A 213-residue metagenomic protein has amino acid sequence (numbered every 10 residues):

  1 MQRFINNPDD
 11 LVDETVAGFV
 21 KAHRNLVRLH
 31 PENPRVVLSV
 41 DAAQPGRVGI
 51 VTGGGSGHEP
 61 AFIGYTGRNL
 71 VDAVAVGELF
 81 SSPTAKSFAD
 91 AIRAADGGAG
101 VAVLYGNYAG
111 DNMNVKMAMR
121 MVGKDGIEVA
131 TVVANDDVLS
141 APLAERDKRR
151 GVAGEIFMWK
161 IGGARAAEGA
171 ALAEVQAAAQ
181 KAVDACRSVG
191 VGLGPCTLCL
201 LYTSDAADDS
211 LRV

Functional and structural regions predicted by a protein language model:
M1-V48: N-terminal amphipathic/basic leader segments beginning at the initiator methionine
Q2, V48-G55, V71-V74, E78 (+4 more regions): Short glycine-rich or small-residue beta-strand-to-loop segments that form or flank ligand, phosphate, metal/Fe-S
P45-G53, F62-A75, L139-P142: Gly-rich Lys/Arg/Thr-decorated short loops/hinges at beta-loop-alpha junctions or inter-strand turns that position
H58, G67, V71-G97: Glycine-rich oxoanion-binding loops at beta->alpha junctions
E59-A61, K86-F88, G110-K116, L139-P142: Short glycine/serine/threonine-rich phosphate/pyrophosphate-binding segments that cradle anionic phosphate groups
N112-D125, E145: Short Gly/Thr/Asp-enriched flexible loops that form oxyanion-binding sites at enzyme active sites
V133-A185: Short alpha-helices
Y202-D209: Conserved small/polar residues in nucleotide/adenosyl-binding loops
